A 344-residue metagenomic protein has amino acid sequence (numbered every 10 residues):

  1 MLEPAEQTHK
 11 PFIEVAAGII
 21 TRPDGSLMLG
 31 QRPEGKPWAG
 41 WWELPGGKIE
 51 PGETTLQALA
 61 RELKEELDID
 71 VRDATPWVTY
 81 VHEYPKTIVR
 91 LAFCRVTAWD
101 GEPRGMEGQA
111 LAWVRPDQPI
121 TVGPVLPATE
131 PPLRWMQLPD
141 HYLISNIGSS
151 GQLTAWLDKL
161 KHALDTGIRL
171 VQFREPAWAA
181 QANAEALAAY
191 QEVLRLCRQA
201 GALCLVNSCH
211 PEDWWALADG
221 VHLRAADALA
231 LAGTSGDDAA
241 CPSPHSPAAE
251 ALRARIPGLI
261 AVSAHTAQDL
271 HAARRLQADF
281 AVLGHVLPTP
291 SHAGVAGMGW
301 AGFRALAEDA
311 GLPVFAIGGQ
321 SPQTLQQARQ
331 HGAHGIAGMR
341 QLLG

Functional and structural regions predicted by a protein language model:
L2-L27, T79: Conserved N-terminal beta-strand and adjoining loop/helix that marks the start of the Nudix/MutT-like hydrolase domain
S26-E66, W77-V78, L203-L205: Conserved Nudix-box catalytic region and its N-terminal flanking loop in Nudix hydrolases and closely related
Y80-P103: Active-site-adjacent beta-strand/loop module that shapes the phosphate/pyrophosphate-binding cleft
R104-L160, T166: Nudix hydrolase/Nudix homology domain
P139-N146, V171-F173, C204-V206, D219-L223 (+4 more regions): Hydrophobic faces of well-ordered beta-strands that scaffold small-molecule active sites in alpha/beta enzyme cores
A186-S208, P242-H265, A296-S321: Alpha-helix-loop-beta-strand connector modules within alpha/beta enzyme cores
C204-D219, H265-Q277, E308-A316, Q320-M339: Catalytic cores of alpha/beta
V221-G233, F280-G294, G319-G344: Glycine-rich phosphate-binding active-site loops on the catalytic face of alpha/beta enzymes
